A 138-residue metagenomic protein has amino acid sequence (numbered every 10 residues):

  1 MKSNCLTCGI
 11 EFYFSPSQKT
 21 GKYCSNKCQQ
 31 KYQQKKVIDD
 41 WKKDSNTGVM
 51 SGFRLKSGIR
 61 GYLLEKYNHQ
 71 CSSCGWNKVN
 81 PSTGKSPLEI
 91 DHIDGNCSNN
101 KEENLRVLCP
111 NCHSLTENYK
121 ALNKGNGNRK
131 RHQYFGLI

Functional and structural regions predicted by a protein language model:
M1, Y67, K101-E103: Residue-level preference for short coil/turn positions at secondary-structure junctions
M1-E65, T116-I138: Secondary-structure boundary/linker elements at domain or insertion junctions
C24, I90-D91, C112: Single, functionally critical "micro-switch" positions that shape active/binding sites and transmembrane helices
K56-L88, C109-N111: Short cysteine-rich loop/turn motifs with clustered Cys
N77-V107, K120-N128: Histidine-centered nuclease catalytic patch
E103-N111, G136-I138: Short Fe-S-cluster ligation motifs
